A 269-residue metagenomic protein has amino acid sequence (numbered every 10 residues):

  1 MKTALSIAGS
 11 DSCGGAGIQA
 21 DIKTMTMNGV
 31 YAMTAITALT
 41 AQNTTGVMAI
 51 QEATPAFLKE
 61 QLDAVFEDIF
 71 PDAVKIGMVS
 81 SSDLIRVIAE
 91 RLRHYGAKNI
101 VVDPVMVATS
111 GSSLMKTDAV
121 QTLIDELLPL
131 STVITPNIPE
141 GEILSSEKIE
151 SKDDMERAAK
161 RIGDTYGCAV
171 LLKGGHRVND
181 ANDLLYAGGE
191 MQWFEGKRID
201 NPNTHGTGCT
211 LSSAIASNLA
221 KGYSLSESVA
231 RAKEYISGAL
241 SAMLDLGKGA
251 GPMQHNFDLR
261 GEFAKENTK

Functional and structural regions predicted by a protein language model:
T3-S6, T26-T109: Conserved N-terminal subdomain of the carbohydrate kinase-like
I7-C13, M191-H205: Short pre-catalytic strand/loop immediately N-terminal to key active-site residues, enriched for Gly-Thr
G14-V30: N-terminal basic/disordered segments at the start of proteins
Q19, E142-I143, N201-L225: Short, small-residue alpha-helix embedded
G29-M33, M191-Q192, N218-A232: Phosphate-handling active-site elements
E52, S226-K269: Charged C-terminal helix
R86-H94, C168, N182, E190 (+1 more regions): Nucleotide and nucleotide-moiety/phosphate-recognizing core
T117-M191: Conserved phosphate/ATP/ADP-binding segment of small-molecule kinases
